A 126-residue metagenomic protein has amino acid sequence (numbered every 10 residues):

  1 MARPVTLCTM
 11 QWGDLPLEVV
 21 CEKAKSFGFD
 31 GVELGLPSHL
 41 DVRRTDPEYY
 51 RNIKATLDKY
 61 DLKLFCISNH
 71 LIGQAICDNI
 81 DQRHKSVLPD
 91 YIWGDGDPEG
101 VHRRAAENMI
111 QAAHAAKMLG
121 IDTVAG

Functional and structural regions predicted by a protein language model:
M1-T123: N-terminal pre-domain/capping segments
